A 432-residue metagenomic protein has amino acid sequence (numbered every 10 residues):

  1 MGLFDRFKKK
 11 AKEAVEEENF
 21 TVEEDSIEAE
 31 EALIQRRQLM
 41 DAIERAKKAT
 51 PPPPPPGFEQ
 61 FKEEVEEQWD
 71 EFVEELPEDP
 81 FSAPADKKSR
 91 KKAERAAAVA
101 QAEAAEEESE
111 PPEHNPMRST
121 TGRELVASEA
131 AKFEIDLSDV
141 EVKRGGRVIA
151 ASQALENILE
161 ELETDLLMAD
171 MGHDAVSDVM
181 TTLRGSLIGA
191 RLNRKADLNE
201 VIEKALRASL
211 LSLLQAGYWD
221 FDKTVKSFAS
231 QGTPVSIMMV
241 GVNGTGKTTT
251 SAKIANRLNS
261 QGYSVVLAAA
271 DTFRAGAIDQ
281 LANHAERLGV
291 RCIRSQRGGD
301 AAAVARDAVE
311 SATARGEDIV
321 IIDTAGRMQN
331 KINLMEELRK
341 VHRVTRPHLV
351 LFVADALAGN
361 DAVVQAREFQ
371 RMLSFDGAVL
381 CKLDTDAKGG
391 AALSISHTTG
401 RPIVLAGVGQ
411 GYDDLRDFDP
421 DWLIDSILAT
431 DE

Functional and structural regions predicted by a protein language model:
M1-T224, T233: Non-catalytic terminal/linker segments enriched in charged/polar, low-complexity residues
D174, L211, F221-E432: P-loop/Walker A NTP-binding module and the surrounding RecA-like catalytic core of P-loop NTPases
